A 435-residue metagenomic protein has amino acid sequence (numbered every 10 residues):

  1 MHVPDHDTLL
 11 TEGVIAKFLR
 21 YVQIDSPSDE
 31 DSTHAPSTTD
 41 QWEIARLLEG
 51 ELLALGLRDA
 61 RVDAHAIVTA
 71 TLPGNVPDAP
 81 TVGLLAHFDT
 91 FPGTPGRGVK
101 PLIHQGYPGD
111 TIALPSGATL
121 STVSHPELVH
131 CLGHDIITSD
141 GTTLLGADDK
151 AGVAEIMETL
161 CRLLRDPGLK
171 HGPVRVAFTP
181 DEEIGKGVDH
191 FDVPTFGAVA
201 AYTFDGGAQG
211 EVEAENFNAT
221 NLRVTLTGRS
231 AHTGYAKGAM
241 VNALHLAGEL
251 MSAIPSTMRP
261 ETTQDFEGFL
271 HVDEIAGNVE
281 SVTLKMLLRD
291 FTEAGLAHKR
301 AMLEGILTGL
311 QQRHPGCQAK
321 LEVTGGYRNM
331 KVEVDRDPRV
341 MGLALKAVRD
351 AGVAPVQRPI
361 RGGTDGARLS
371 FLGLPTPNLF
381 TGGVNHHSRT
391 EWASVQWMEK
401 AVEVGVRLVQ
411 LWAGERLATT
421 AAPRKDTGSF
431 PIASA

Functional and structural regions predicted by a protein language model:
H2, L244-A435: Metal-dependent amide/peptide-bond hydrolase catalytic core, centered on the "pita-bread" metallohydrolase fold
P4, T138-A147, S230-K237, S388 (+1 more regions): A short glycine/serine-rich beta->alpha loop
P4-I136: Acidic/His- and Gly-rich active-site-bordering loop/insert found across diverse amide/peptide-bond hydrolases
T90, T143, S230-A231, L288-L296: A generic structural motif
P115-D135, E213-L226, K346, P377: Acidic-glycine-rich active-site phosphate/pyrophosphate-binding loop
L128-T143, T227-A231, A351-G352, G383-H387: Glycine/charged-rich beta-loop-alpha catalytic/anionic-binding loops adjacent to active sites
V129-F217, S256-D273, G277, L284-F291 (+1 more regions): Acidic/histidine-rich catalytic neighborhood of metal-dependent amide-processing enzymes
A201-A236, M240-L246: Phosphate/diphosphate-binding glycine-rich loops and adjacent basic-rich segments that engage nucleotide
